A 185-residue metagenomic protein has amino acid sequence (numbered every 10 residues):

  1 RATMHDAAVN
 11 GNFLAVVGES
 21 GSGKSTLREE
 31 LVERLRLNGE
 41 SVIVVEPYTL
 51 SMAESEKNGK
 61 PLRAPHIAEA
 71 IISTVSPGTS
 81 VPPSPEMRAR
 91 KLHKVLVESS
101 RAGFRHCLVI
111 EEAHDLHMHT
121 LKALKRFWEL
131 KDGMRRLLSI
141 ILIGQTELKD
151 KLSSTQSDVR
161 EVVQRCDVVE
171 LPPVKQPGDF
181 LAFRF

Functional and structural regions predicted by a protein language model:
R1-A7: Pre-Walker A adenine-sensing motif
A7, R34-N38, A70-G78, V95-S99 (+5 more regions): Conserved, well-folded catalytic cores of nucleic-acid-processing and energy-transducing macromolecular machines
N10-E30: Walker A/P-loop nucleotide-binding motif
N12, E40, F104-R105: Short coil/turn segments at beta-strand junctions that form active-site/ligand-binding loops
S25-L37, V44: Walker A/P-loop
L37-E56: Conserved catalytic segments around the Walker B and adjacent sensor/switch elements of P-loop NTPase domains
A53-S55, F104-H106, R126-F185: The catalytic "switch" region of P-loop NTPases
K60-A123, K131-R136, K175-F180: Mid-core helix/loop region of P-loop NTP-binding domains shared across ATPases and GTPases
